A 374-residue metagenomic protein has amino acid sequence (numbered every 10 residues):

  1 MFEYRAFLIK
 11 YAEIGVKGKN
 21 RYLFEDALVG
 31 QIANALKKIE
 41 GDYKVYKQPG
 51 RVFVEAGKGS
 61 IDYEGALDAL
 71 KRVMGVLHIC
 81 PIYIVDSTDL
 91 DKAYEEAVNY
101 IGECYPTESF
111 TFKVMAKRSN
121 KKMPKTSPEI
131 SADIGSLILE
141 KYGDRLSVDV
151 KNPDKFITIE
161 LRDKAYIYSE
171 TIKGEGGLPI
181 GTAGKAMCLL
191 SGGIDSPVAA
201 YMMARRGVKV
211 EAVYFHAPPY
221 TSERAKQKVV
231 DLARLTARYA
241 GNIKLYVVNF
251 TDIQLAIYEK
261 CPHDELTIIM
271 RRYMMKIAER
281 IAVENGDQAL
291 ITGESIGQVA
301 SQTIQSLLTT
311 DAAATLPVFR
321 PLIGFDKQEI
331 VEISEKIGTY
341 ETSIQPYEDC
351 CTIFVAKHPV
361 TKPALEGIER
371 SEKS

Functional and structural regions predicted by a protein language model:
M1-M187, P197-I243, A312, V360 (+1 more regions): RNA-binding accessory domains that recognize and position tRNA/RNA substrates
G50, V248-I253, S295-I296, Y347-K357: A glycine-rich phosphate-binding loop feature that marks nucleotide/adenosyl-phosphate handling sites
D133-I138, G177-A183, Q254-L255, E259-E332 (+1 more regions): Active-site adenylate/phosphate-handling loop in enzymes that bind or generate adenylated species
C188, A212-Y214, V247, T292 (+1 more regions): Structural beta-sheet core signal
G193: Conserved G/P- and acidic residue-centered "switch" motifs that form tight phosphate/ATP-binding loops in soluble
A233-E259, D349: A conserved beta-strand->alpha-helix junction
G338-P346: A short alpha-helix-loop-beta-strand transition element characteristic of N-terminal alpha/beta dinucleotide-binding
Q345-S374: The feature marks non-catalytic terminal segments
